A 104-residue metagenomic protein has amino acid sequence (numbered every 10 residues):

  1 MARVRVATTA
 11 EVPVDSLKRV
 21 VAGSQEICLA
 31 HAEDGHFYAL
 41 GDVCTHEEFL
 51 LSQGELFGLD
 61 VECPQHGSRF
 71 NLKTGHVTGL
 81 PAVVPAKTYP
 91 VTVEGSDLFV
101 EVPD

Functional and structural regions predicted by a protein language model:
M1-G58, L72, H76, P85-D104: N-terminal pre-ligand scaffold of iron-sulfur
C44, C63-H66: Short cysteine clusters
R69: Short helix-to-coil "ATP-lid" hinge immediately C-terminal to the conserved N-box Asn in the Bergerat
L80: Short glycine/proline-centered loop/turn elements that form peptide/ligand docking sites
